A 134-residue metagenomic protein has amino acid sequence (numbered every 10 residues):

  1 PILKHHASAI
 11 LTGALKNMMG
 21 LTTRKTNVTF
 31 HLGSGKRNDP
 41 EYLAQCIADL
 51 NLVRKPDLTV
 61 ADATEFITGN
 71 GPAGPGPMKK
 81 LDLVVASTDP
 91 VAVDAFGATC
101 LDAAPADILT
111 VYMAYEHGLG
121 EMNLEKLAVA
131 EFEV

Functional and structural regions predicted by a protein language model:
P1-V134: Extended, low-polarity segments enriched in aliphatic/aromatic residues
